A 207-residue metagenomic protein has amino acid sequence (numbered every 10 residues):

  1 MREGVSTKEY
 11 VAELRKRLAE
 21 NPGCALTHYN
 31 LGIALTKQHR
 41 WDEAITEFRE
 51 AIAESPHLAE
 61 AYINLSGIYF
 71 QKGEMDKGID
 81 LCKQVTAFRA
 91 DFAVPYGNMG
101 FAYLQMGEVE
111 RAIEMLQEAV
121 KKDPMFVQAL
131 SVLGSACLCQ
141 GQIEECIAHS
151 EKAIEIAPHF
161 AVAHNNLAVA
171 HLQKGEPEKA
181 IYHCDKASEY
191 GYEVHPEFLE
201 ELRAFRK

Functional and structural regions predicted by a protein language model:
R2-E3, V169-Q173, E193-K207: TPR/TPR-like alpha-solenoid helical repeat scaffolds
R2-K16, Q38-E50, K72-Q84, Q105-E118 (+2 more regions): Structural signature of tandem alpha-helical TPR/SEL1-like repeats, specifically the intra-repeat loop/turn
A25-L26, A59-E60, A93-V94, V127-Q128 (+3 more regions): Helix-start (N-cap) detector for alpha-helical repeat units in TPR-like alpha-solenoids, especially tetratricopeptide
S55-E118, K122: A generic tandem-repeat structural signature
